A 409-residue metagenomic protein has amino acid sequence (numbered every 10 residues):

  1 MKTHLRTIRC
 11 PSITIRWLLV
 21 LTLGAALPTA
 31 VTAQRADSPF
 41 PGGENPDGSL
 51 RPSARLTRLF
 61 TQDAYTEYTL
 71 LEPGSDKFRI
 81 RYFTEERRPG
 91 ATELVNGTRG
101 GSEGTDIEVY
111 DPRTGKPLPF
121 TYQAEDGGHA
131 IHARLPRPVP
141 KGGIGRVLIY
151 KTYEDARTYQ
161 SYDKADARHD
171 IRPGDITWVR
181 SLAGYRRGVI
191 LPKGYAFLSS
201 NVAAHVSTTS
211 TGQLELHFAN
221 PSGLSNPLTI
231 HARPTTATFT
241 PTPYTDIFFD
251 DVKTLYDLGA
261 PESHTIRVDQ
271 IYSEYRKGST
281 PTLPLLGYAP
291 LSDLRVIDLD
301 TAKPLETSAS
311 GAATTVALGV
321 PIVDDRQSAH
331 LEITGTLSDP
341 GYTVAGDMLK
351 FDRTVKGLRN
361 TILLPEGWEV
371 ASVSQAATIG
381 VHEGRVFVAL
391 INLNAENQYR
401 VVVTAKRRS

Functional and structural regions predicted by a protein language model:
M1-I13: N-terminal secretory signal peptides that target proteins for export/translocation
T14-P28: Bacterial N-terminal signal peptides
A33-S75, A196, P227-E262, T301: N-terminal, polar/Ser/Thr-rich
S38-S49, R87-A124, V179-A203, Y275-P304 (+1 more regions): Solvent-exposed beta-hairpin/edge-strand motifs
L56, E67-F83, P138-K141, W178 (+3 more regions): Short, solvent-exposed beta-strand/turn "edge" segments of beta-rich domains on protein surfaces
L59, G128-T208, G311-A377: Surface-exposed, acidic/Ser/Thr-rich flexible loop segments
D76-E86, V189, H264-E274, I333 (+1 more regions): Short, well-ordered beta-strand segments enriched in hydrophobic/aromatic residues
Q213-P241, V386-S409: C-terminal beta-strand-rich structural cap/linker in extracellular carbohydrate-active enzymes
